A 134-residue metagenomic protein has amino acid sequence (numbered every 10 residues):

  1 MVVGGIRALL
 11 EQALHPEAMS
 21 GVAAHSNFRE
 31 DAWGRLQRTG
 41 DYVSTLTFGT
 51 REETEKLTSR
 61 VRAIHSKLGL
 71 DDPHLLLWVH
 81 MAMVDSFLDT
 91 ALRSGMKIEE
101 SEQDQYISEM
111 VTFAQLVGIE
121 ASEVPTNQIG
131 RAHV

Functional and structural regions predicted by a protein language model:
M1-R131: Mature, function-bearing regions of proteins
